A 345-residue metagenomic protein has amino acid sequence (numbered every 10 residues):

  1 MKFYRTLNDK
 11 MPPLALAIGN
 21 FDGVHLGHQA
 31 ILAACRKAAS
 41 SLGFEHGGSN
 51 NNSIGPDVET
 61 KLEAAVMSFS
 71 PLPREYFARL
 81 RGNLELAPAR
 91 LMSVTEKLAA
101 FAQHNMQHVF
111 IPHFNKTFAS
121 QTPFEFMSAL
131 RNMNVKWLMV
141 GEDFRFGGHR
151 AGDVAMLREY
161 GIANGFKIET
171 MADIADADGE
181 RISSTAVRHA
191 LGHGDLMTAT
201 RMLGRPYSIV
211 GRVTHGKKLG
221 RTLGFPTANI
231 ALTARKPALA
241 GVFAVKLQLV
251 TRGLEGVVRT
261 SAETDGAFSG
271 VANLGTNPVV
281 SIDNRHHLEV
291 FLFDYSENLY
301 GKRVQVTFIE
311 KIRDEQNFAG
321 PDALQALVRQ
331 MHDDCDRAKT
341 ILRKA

Functional and structural regions predicted by a protein language model:
K2-Y4, V109-I111, K167-M171: General small-molecule cofactor/ligand-binding pocket signal
L7-E45, P56-R79, E85-L86, S93: N-terminal catalytic cores of NTP/NDP-binding nucleotidyl/phosphoryl-transfer enzymes
S40-K61, V250-D265: Intrinsically disordered, low-complexity terminal tails and inter-domain linkers enriched for S/T/G/P/D/E
L62, Q107, K136: Short acidic/polar active-site loop segments enriched in Thr and Asp
P88-K97, A119-F126: Glycine-rich, highly charged phosphate/nucleotide-binding loops
A99-Q107: ATP-dependent adenylation/nucleotidyltransferase module used to activate substrates
T117-P226, N317-Q330, L342-K344: Classical nucleotidyltransferase
K217-A345: Phosphate/ribose-recognition catalytic cores of enzymes acting on nucleotide-derived substrates
